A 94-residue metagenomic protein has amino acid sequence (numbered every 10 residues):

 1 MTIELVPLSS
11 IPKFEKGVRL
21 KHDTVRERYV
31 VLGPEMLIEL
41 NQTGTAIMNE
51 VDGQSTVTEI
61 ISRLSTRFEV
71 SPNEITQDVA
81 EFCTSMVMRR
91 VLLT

Functional and structural regions predicted by a protein language model:
M1-T45, N49: Acidic, low-complexity/disordered tracts enriched in E/D and polar residues
M36-T94: Long, charge-rich, low-complexity alpha-helical segments
